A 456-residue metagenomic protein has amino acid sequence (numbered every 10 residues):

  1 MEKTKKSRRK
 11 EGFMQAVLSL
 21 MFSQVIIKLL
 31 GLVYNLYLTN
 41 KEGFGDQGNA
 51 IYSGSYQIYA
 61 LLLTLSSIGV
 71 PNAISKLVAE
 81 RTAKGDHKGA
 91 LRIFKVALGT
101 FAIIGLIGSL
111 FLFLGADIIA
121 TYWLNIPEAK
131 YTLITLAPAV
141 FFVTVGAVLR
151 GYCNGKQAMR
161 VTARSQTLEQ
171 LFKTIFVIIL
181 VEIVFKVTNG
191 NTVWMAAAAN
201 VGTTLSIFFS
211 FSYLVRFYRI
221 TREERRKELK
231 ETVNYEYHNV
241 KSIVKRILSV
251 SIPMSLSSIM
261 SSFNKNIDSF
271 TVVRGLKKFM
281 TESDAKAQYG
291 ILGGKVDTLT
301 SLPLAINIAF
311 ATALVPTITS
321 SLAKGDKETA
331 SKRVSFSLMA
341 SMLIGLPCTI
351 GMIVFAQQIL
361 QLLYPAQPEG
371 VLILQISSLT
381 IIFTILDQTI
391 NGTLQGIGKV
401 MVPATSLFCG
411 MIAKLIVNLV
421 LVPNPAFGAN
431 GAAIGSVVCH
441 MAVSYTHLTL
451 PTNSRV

Functional and structural regions predicted by a protein language model:
M1-V33, K88, R92, N234-S261: N-terminal membrane topogenesis motif
M14-V17, S53, K88-I103, V244 (+5 more regions): Interfacial transmembrane-helix starts/ends
L20-S23, I134, P138, C153-I179 (+3 more regions): Alpha-helical transmembrane segments of multi-pass membrane transporters/permeases
T39-L61, E128, T192-N200, S242-V250 (+2 more regions): Interfacial/gating helices of multi-pass transporter permease domains
I68-A83, L304-K324: Helix-loop junctions and terminal segments of transmembrane helices in multi-pass membrane transport/translocation
D117-L136, I353-I382: Interfacial segments at transmembrane-helix termini and the short loops linking adjacent helices
R160, L171-S212, R216-F217, M401 (+1 more regions): Membrane-interface helix-loop junctions in multi-pass transport and translocation proteins
T446-T452: Conserved small/polar residues in nucleotide/adenosyl-binding loops
